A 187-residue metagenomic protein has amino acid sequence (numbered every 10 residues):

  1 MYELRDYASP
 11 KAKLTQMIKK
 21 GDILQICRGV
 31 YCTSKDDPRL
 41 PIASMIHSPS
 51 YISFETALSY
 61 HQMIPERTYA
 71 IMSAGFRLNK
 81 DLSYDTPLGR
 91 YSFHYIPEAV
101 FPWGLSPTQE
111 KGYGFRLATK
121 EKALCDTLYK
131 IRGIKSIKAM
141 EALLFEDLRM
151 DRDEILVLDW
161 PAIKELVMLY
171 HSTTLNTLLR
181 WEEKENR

Functional and structural regions predicted by a protein language model:
M1-I52: Short beta-edge/loop segments at beta->alpha junctions of small alpha/beta modules that act as binding/recognition
S34-R187: Nucleic-acid-binding surface
